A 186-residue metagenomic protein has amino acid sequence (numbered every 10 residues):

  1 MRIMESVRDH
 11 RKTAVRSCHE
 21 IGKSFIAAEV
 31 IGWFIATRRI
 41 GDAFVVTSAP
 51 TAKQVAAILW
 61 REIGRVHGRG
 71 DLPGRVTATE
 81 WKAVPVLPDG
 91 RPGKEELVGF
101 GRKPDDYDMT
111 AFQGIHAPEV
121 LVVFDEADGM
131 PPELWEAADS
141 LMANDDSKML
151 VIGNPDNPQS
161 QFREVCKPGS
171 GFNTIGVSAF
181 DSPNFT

Functional and structural regions predicted by a protein language model:
M1-T186: Phosphate/NTP-binding elements of NTP-utilizing enzymes
